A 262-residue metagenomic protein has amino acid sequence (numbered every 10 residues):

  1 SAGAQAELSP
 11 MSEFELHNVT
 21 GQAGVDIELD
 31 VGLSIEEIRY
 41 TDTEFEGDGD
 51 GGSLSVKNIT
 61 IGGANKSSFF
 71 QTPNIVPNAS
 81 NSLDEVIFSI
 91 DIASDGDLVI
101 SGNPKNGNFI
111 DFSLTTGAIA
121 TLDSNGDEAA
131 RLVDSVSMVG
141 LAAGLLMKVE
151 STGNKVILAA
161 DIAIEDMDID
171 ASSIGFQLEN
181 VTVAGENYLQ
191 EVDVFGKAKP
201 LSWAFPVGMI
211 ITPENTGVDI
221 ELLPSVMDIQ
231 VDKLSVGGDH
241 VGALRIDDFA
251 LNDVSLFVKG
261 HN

Functional and structural regions predicted by a protein language model:
S1-D26: Low-complexity repetitive segments in secreted/extracellular proteins
E28-N262: Intrinsically disordered, low-complexity polar regions and short flexible loop motifs
